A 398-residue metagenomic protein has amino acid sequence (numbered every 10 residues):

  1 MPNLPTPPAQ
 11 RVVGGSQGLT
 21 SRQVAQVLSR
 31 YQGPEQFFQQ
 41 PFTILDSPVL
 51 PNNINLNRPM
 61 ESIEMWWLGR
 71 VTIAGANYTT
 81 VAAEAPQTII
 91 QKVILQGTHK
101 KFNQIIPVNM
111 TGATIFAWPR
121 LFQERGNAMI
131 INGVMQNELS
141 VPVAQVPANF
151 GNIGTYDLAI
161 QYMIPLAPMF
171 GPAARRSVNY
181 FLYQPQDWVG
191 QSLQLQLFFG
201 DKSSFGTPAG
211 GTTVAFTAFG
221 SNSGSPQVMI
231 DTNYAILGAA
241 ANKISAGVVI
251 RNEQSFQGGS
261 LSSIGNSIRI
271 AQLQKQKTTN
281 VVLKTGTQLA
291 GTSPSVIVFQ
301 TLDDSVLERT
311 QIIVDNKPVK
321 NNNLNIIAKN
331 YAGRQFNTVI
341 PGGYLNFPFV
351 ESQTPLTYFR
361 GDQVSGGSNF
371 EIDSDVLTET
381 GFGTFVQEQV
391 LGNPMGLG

Functional and structural regions predicted by a protein language model:
M1-G398: Beta-strand-centric surfaces of beta-sandwich/beta-rich domains
